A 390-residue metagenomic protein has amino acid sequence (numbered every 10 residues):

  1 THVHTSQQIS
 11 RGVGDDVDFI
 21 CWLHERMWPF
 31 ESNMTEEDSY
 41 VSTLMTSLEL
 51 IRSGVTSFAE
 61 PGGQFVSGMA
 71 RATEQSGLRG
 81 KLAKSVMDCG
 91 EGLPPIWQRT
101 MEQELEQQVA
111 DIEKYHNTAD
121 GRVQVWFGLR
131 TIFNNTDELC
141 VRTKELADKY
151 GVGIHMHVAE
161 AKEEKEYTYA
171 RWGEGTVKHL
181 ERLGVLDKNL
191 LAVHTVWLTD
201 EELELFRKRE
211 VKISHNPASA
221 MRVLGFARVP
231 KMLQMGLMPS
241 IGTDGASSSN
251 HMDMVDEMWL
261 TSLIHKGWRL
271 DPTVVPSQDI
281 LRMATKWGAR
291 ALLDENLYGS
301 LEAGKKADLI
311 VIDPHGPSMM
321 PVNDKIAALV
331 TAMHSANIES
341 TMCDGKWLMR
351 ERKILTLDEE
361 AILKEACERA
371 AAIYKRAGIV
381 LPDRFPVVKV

Functional and structural regions predicted by a protein language model:
H2, G54, T73, F127 (+11 more regions): Divalent metal-coordination and catalytic microenvironments
I9-V41, L48, K84-E102, K162-N189 (+3 more regions): Active-site gating loops and adjacent loop-to-helix segments of metal-dependent hydrolytic enzymes
R11-L78, E104-T118, C367-K375: Alpha-helical scaffold segments that flank or form the walls of functional sites
A59-G63, W126-R142, M221-V223, A291-L293: Active-site glycine- and acidic-residue-rich loops that bind and position anionic ligands or nucleotide-like cofactors
M69-W197, E201: Metal-coordinating catalytic core of metallo-dependent amide/deamination hydrolases
R182-N189, P230-G316, T331-H334: His/Asp/Glu-enriched, well-ordered alpha-helical/loop segment that forms or immediately abuts the divalent-metal
T199-E201, L205-T243: A conserved active-site cap/scaffold subdomain adjacent to cofactor or substrate pockets
A284-V390: Active-site microenvironment of metallo-dependent hydrolases
